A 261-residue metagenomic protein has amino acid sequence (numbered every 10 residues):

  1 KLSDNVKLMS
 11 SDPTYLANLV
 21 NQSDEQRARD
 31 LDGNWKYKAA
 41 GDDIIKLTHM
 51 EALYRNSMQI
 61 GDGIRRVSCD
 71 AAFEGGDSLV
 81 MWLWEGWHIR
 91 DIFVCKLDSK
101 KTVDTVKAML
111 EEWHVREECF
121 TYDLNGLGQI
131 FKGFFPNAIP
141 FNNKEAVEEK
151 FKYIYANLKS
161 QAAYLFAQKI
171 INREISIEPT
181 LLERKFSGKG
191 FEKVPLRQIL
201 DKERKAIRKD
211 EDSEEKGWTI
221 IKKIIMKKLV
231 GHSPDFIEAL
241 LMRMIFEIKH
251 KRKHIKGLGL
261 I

Functional and structural regions predicted by a protein language model:
K1: A short helix-turn-beta junction within AAA+ P-loop NTPase domains corresponding to the substrate/partner-engaging
D4-C69, L83: ATPase catalytic-site recognition across NTP-hydrolyzing enzymes
R29-N34, D42-T48, I177-K185, E215-I224 (+1 more regions): Short coil/turn segments at secondary-structure boundaries
D70-A72, N125, L240: Anionic group-transfer/hydrolysis microenvironments
F73-V80: Short, flexible loop/turn motifs enriched in small residues
W82-W84, L240: Conserved hydrophobic/aromatic positions in well-ordered beta-strands
W87-G217, H250, G257-I261: Mg2+-dependent endonuclease catalytic cores in nucleic-acid-processing enzymes, primarily RNase H-like
K223-K251: Acidic, Mg2+-coordinating catalytic module of metal-dependent nucleases/exonucleases that use a two-metal-ion mechanism
